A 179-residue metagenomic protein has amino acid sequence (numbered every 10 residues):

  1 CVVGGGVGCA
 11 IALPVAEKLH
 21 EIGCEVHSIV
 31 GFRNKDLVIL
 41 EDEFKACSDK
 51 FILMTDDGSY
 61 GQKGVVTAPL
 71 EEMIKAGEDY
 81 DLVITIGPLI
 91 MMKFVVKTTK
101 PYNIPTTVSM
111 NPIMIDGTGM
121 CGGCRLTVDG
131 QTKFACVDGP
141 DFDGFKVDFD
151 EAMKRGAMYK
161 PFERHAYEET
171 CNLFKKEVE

Functional and structural regions predicted by a protein language model:
C1-I113: FNR/FR-type flavoprotein reductase catalytic core
V7, L37, M73, G122 (+1 more regions): A broad "ordered helical/assembly scaffold" signature
C9-I11, L89-I90, N111-D141, E169-F174: Local cysteine-cluster metal-coordination motifs and their immediate loop/turn environment, predominantly Fe-S cluster
V26, K75-Y80, T106, V128-F134 (+1 more regions): Short secondary-structure transition/capping segments
L40, V96, G119, V147-D148: Short acidic, glycine/serine/threonine-rich loops at helix termini
G61, M73, G117, D143 (+1 more regions): A broad, structure-centric signal for solvent-exposed, well-ordered loop/edge residues that line or flank functional
F134-D138, F142-E179: Short Fe-S-cluster ligation motifs
